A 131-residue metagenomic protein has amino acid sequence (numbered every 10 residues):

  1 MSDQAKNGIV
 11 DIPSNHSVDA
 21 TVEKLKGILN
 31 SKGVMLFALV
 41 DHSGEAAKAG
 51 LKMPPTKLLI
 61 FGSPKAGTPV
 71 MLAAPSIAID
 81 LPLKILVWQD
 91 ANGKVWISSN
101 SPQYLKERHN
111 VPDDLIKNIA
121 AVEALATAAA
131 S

Functional and structural regions predicted by a protein language model:
M1-G33: Terminal, regulation- and interaction-focused segments at domain boundaries
D11-I12, L59-G62, V87: Short beta-strand element of the conserved SAM-dependent methyltransferase core
T21, L25, H42, A66-G67 (+1 more regions): Amphipathic alpha-helical interface surfaces
F37-L83: Compact, glycine-rich, soluble single-domain proteins
I85-P112: Beta-strand/loop substructures that line and gate deep hydrophobic ligand-binding cavities in soluble
E107-S131: Well-ordered alpha/beta subsegment
